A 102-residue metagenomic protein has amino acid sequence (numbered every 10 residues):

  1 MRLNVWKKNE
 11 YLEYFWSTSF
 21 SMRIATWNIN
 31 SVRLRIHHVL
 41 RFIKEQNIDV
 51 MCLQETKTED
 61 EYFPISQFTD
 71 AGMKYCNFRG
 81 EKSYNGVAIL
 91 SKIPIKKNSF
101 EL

Functional and structural regions predicted by a protein language model:
Y11-Y14: Intrinsic-disorder-associated, low-complexity terminal segments enriched in Asp/Asn/His/Tyr and depleted of Lys/Arg
S21-A25: Extreme N-terminal starter segment of soluble prokaryotic enzymes
T26-V32, E101-L102: Short, flexible loop segments at the rims of nucleotide/cofactor-binding pockets, characterized by
W27-N28, I43-E61: Active-site beta-strand/loop signature of hydrolases that rely on acidic residues for catalysis
R33-K44: Short, acidic/polar
T56-E59, P64-L102: Structured beta-strand-rich core segments of catalytic domains in phosphoester-bond hydrolases
